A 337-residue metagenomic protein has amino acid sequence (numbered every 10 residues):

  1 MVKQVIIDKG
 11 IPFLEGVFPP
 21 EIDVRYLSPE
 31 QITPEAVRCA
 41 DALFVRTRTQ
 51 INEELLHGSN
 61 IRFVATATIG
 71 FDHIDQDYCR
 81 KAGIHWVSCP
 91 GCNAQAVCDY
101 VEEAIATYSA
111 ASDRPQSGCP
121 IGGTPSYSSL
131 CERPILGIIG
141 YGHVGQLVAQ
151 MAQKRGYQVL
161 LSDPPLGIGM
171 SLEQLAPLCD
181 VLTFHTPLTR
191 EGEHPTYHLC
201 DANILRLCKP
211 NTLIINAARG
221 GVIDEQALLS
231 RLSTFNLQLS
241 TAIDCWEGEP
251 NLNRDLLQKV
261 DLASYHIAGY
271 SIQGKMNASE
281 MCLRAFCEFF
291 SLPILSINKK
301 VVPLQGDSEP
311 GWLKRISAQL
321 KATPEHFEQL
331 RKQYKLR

Functional and structural regions predicted by a protein language model:
M1-A40: N-terminal glycine-/charge-rich "phosphate-binding" loop or analogous flexible N-terminal tail
K9, P90, C98, E132-Q153: Glycine-rich adenosine-cofactor-binding loop
A42-P115, C119, S129: Phosphate/diphosphate ligand-binding glycine-rich loop within oxidoreductases
I51-N52, L166-R254: Rossmann-like adenosine-cofactor binding region
C98-A110, K154-Y157, E280-E288: Oxidoreductase and adenylate-handling cofactor-binding alpha/beta cores
A110-L147: Glycine-rich NAD(P)-binding loop of Rossmann-like domains
K154-M170: NAD(P)-binding Rossmann-fold cofactor-contacting core
N211, A218-R337: Rossmann-like dinucleotide-binding domain for NAD(H)/NADP(H)
